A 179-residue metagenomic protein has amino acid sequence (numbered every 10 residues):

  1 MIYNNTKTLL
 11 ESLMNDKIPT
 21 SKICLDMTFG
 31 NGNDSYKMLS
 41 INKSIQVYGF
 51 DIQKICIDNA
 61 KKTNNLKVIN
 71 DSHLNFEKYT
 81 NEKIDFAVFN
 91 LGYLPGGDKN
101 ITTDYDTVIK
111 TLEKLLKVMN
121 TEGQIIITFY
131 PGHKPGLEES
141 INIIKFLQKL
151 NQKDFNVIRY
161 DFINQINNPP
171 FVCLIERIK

Functional and structural regions predicted by a protein language model:
M1-T20, N33: S-adenosyl-L-methionine
T20-G30: Conserved class I S-adenosyl-L-methionine
N31-S44: Conserved SAM-binding loop of SAM-dependent methyltransferases across substrates and taxa, primarily the Class I
Q46-D51: Conserved SAM-binding motif I beta-strand of class I
A60-K61: Conserved SAM-binding loop
N65-N75: Conserved SAM-binding strand-loop segment of SAM-dependent methyltransferases
E122-F129: Conserved beta-strand signature within the Rossmann-like core of class I S-adenosyl-L-methionine
H133-K179: Class I S-adenosyl-L-methionine
